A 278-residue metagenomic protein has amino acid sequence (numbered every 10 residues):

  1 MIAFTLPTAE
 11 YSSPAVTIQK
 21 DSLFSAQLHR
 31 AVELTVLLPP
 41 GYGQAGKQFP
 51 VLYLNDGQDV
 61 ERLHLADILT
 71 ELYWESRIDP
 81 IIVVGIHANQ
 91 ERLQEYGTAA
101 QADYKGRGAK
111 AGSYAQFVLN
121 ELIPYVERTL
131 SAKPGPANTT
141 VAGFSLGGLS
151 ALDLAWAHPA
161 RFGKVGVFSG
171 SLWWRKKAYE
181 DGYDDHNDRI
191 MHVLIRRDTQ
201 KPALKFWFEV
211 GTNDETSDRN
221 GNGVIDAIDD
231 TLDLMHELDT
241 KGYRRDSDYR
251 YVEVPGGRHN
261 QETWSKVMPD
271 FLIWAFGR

Functional and structural regions predicted by a protein language model:
F4-R278: Non-catalytic cap/lid and distal C-terminal segments of serine-dependent acyl enzymes
